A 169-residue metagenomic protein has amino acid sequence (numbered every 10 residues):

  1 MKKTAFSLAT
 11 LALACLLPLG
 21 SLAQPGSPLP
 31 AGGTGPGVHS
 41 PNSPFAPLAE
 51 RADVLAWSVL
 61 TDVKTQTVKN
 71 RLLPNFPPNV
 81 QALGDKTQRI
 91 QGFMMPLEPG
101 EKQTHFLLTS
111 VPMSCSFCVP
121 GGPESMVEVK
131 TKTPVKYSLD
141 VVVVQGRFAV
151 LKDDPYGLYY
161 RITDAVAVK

Functional and structural regions predicted by a protein language model:
M1-A9: Bacterial N-terminal signal peptides that target proteins for export
A9-G20: Bacterial N-terminal signal peptides
L22-K169: OB-fold and OB-like single-stranded nucleic-acid-recognition modules and their adjacent interaction interfaces
